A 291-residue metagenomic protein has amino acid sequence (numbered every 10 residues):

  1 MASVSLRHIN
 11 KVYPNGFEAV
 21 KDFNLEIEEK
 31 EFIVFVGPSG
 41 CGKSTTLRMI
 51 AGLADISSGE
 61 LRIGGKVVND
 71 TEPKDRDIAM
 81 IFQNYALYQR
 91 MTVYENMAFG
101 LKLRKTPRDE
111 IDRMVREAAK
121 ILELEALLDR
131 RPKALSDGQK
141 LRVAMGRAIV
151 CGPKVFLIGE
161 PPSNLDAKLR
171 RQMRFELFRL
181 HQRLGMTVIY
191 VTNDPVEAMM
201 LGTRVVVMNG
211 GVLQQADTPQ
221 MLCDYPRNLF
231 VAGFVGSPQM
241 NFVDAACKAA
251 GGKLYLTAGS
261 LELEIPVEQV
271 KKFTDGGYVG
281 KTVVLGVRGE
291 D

Functional and structural regions predicted by a protein language model:
V36-P38: The feature captures the beta-strand-to-loop junction immediately N-terminal to the Walker
A51: Helix-to-loop junction immediately C-terminal to a conserved catalytic motif
S57-E60, G210: Conserved coupling/switch loops of ABC nucleotide-binding domains, chiefly the family-specific signature
G59-V67: Conserved ABC transporter NBD signature motif
R76-A79, Q83, L87-F230, F234: ABC ATPase nucleotide-binding domains
S260-D291: Glycine/charge-rich catalytic "coupling/switch" loops of P-loop NTPases
